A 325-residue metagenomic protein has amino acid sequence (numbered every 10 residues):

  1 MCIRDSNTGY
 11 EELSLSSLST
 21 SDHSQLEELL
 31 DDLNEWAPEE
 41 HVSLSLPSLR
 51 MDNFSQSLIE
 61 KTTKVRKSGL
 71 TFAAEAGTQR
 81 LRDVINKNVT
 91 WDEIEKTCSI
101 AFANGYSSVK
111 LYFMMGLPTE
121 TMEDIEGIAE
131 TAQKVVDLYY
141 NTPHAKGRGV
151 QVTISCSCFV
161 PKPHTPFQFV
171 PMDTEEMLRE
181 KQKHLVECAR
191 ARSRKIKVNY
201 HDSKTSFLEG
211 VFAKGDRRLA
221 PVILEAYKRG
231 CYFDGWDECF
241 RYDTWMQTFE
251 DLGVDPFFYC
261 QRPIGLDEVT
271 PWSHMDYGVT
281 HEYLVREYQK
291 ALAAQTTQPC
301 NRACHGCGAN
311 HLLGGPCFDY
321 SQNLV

Functional and structural regions predicted by a protein language model:
R4-K110, M115-T153: Conserved SAM/AdoMet-binding glycine-rich loop
D5-S14, A76-Q79, Y106-F113, C156-F167 (+2 more regions): Short acidic (Asp/Glu) and glycine-rich catalytic loops that position anionic groups and cofactors
L18-D22, L49-N53, E75-T78, M115-G116 (+6 more regions): Short, glycine-/Ser/Thr-/acidic-enriched flexible segments
S24, F54-L58, R80-I85, M115-E123 (+4 more regions): Flexible glycine/acidic-rich beta-alpha junction loops that bind and position SAM and/or redox cofactors in anaerobic
S99-N104, Y112, N141, P161-H164 (+5 more regions): Long C-terminal interaction/binding lobes of large macromolecular proteins
Q133-V136, V186-E187, K197: Class I SAM-binding transferase module
A191-V325: Radical SAM enzyme core and accessory elements
